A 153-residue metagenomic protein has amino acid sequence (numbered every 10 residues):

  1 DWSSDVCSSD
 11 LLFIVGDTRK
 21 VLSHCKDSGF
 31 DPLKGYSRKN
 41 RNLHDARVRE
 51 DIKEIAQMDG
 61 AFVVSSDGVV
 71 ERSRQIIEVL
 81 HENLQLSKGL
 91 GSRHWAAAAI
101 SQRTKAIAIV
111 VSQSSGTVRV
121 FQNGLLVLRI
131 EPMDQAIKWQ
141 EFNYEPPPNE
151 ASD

Functional and structural regions predicted by a protein language model:
D1-S8: Short, small-residue-biased leader/transition segments that mark boundaries at the very start of proteins
L11-I14, R19, P32-W95: Catalytic-site beta-strand/loop segments enriched in glycine and acidic/polar residues
L22-C25, S73, R129: Short helix/loop capping segments that flank catalytic or ligand/cofactor-binding pockets
K26-D27, D31-P32: Long, structured protein-protein interaction/assembly regions in large complexes
G89-R103, P146-D153: Polyanion-binding loop/helix "lid" in catalytic or ligand-binding cores
A98-V120: Glycine-rich phosphate/pyrophosphate-binding loops and their adjacent beta-strand/loop elements at enzyme active sites
L125-D134: Conserved, well-ordered active-site substructure
M133-E145: A glycine-rich helix N-cap at a beta->alpha junction
